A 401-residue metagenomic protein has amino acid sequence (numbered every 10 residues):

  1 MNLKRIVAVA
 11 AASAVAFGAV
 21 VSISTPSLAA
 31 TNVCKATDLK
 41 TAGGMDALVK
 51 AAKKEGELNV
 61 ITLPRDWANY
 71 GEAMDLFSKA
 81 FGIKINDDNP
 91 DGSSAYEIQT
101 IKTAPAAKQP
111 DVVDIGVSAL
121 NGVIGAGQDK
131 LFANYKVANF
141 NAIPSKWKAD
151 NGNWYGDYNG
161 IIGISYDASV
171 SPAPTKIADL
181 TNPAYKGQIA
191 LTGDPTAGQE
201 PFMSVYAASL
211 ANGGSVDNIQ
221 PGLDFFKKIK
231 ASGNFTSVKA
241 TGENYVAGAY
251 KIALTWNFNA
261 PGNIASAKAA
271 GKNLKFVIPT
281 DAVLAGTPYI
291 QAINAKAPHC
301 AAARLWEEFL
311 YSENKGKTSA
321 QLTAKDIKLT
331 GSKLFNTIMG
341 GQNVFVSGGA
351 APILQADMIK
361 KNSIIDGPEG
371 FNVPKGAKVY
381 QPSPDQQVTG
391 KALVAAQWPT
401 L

Functional and structural regions predicted by a protein language model:
G18-C34: C-terminal region of N-terminal signal peptides and the immediate post-cleavage residues of exported proteins
A42-K53, L63-K84: Short, polar/charged alpha-helical segment
N59-D75, N86-K102, K108-A249: Extracytoplasmic ligand-binding site segments that recognize negatively charged/polar headgroups
A119-I124, I252-K272: A ligand-binding cleft/hinge motif common to bilobed small-molecule-binding domains
F132-N141, G152-Y155, T181, S266 (+2 more regions): Short beta-strand->loop
S145, N159-I161, L223-K228, N234 (+1 more regions): Periplasmic-binding protein-like
G163-V170, V205-N212, G286-H299, T318-Q321 (+1 more regions): A bilobed periplasmic-binding-protein/Venus flytrap-type ligand-binding module shared by bacterial periplasmic
K317-L401: C-terminal capping/gating helix-and-loop segments adjacent to ligand/active sites or protein-protein/ligand interfaces
